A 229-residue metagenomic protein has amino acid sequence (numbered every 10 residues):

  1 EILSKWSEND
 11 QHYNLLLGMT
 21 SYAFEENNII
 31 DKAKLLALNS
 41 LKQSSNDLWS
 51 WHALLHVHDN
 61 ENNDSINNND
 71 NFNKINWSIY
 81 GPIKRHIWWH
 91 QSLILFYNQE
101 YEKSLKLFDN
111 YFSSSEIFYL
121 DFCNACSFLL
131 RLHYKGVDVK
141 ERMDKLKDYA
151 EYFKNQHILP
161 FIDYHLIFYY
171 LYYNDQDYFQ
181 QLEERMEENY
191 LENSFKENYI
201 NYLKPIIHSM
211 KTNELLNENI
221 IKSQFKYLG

Functional and structural regions predicted by a protein language model:
I2-W6, I30-S40, D64-N76, E100-S113 (+3 more regions): Alpha-helical repeat scaffolds
H12-N28, L55, D59-E61, E187-G229: Alpha-helical adaptor scaffolds
M19, A53-H56, H90, N124-R131 (+3 more regions): "A position-specific structural signal for the A-helix of alpha-solenoid helical repeats
N27, E61, N98, L132-K135 (+2 more regions): Structural motif corresponding to the intra-repeat A-B loop/turn of tetratricopeptide repeats
W88-A150, D163-H165: A conserved active-site cap/scaffold subdomain adjacent to cofactor or substrate pockets
K147-L166, L171-N174, E183, N189-L191 (+2 more regions): C-terminal functional modules
